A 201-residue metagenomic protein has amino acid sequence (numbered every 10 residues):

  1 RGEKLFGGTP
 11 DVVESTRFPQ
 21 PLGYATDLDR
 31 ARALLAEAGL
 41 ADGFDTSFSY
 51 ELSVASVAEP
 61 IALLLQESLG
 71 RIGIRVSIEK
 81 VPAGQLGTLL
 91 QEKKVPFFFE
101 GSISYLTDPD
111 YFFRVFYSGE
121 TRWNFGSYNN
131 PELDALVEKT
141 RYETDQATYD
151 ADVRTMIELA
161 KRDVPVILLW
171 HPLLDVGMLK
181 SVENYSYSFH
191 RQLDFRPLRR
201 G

Functional and structural regions predicted by a protein language model:
R1-E37, V54-P60: Structural transition elements
R1-G2, A36-A41, E67-I74, Q91 (+4 more regions): Sec-exported extracytoplasmic/periplasmic mature domains
F6, A38-A55, F98-S102, E143-K180: Bilobed periplasmic-binding protein-like "clamshell/Venus-flytrap" ligand-binding domains
D11-D29, L40, L89-K93, R114-Y142 (+1 more regions): Short, solvent-exposed loop/beta-turn-alpha elements that line the ligand-binding surface or hinge of extracytoplasmic
P19-D27, S53-V57, I61, I78 (+5 more regions): Extracytoplasmic/periplasmic, Sec-exported soluble proteins
T26, R30-A33, P60, L64 (+7 more regions): Extracytoplasmic/secreted proteins, especially bacterial periplasmic and envelope-associated proteins
F48, E67-E120, D152: Periplasmic binding protein-like
V54, A58, T88-L89, P109 (+1 more regions): Short Asp/Glu-rich motifs
